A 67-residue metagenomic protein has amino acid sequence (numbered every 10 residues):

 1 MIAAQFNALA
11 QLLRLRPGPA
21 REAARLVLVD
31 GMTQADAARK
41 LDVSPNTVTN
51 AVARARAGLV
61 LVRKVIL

Functional and structural regions predicted by a protein language model:
M1-P19: Short, Lys/Arg-enriched anionic-surface-contact patches
P17-M32: Short, amphipathic alpha-helical "recognition" segments used to contact nucleic acids or chromatin
D36-L41: Short alpha-helical "recognition helix" segments of helix-turn-helix
A51: Residues in the recognition helix of alpha-helical DNA-binding motifs
G58-L67: Short Lys/Arg-enriched helix C-cap and helix-to-coil transition segments that create basic nucleic-acid-contact patches
